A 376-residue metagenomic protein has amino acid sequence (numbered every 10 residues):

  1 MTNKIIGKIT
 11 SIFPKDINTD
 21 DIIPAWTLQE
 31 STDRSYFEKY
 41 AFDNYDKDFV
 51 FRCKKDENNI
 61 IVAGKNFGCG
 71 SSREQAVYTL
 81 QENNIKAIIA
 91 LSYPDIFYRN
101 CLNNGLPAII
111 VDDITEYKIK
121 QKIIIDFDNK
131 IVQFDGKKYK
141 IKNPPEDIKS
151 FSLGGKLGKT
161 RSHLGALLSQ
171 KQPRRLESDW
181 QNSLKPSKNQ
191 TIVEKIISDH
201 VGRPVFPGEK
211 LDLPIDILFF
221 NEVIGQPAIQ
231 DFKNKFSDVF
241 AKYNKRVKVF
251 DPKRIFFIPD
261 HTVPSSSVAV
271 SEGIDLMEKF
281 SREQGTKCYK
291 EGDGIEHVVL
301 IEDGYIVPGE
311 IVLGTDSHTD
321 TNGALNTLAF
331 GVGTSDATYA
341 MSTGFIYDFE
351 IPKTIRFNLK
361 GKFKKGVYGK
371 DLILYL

Functional and structural regions predicted by a protein language model:
M1-L376: Fe-S-dependent hydro-lyases/dehydratases of central metabolism
